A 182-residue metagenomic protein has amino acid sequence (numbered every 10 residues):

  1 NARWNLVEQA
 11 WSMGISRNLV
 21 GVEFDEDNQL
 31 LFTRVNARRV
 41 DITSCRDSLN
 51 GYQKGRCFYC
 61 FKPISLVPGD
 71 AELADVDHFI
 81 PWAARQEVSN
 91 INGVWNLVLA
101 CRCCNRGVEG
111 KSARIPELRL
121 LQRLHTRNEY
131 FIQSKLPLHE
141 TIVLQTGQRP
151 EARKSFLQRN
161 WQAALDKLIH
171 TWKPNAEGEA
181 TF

Functional and structural regions predicted by a protein language model:
N1-R34, S112-F182: Extended charged
A2-P63, A83-I91: Short, charged surface segments at domain edges that flank catalytic/cofactor-binding sites
G14, G21, G51, G55 (+5 more regions): Residue-identity detector for glycine
R56, L97-A100: Short pre-active-site segment immediately N-terminal to redox-active cysteine/selenocysteine motifs in thiol-based
F61, R102-N105: Cys/His-coordinated zinc-binding microdomains
F61-L97, G110-R123: Histidine-centered nuclease catalytic patch
